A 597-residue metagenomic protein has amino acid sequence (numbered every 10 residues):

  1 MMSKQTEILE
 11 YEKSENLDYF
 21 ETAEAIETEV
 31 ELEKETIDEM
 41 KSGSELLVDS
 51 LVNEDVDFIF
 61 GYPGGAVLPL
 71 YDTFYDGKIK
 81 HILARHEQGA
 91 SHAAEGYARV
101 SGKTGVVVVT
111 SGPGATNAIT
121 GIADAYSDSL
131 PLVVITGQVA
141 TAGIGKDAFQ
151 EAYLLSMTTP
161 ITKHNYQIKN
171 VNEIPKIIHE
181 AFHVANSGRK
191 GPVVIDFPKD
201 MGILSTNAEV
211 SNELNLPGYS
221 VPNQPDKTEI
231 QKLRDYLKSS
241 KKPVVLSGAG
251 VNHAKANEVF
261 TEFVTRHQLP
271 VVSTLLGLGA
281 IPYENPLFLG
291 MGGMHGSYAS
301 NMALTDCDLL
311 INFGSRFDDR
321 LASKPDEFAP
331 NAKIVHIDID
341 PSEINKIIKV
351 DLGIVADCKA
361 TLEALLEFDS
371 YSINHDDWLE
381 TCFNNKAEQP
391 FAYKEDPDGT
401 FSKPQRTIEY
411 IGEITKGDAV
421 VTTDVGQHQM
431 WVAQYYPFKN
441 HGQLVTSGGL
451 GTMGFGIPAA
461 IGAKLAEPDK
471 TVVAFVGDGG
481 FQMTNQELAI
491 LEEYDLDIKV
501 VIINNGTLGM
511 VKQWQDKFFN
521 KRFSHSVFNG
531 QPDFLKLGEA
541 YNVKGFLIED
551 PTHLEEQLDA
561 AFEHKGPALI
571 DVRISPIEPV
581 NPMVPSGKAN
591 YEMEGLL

Functional and structural regions predicted by a protein language model:
M2-Q5, L9-Y11, N16-L32, K199-T228 (+2 more regions): Aromatic-enriched
I8-Y11, F20, T136-I177, G277-T381 (+1 more regions): Glycine-rich, acidic loop regions that bind phosphate or pyrophosphate groups
E15-D38, N172, N331-Q427, P551-T552 (+2 more regions): Phosphate/pyrophosphate-binding active-site segments
S44-V48, V52, L70-D72, F383-P458 (+1 more regions): Active-site diphosphate/adenylate-binding microenvironment
L68-T141, A299, A303-L309, G314-D318 (+1 more regions): Thiamine diphosphate
R99, A249-V335, K439-D469, N485 (+4 more regions): Glycine-rich, anion-gripping cofactor-binding loops and their flanking helix/strand elements in enzyme active sites
F149-Q150, I344-I347, G353-V355, K359-L365 (+2 more regions): Thiamine diphosphate
A152, E180, V184-S239, F391 (+1 more regions): Conformationally flexible catalytic loops at phosphate/diphosphate-handling active centers
